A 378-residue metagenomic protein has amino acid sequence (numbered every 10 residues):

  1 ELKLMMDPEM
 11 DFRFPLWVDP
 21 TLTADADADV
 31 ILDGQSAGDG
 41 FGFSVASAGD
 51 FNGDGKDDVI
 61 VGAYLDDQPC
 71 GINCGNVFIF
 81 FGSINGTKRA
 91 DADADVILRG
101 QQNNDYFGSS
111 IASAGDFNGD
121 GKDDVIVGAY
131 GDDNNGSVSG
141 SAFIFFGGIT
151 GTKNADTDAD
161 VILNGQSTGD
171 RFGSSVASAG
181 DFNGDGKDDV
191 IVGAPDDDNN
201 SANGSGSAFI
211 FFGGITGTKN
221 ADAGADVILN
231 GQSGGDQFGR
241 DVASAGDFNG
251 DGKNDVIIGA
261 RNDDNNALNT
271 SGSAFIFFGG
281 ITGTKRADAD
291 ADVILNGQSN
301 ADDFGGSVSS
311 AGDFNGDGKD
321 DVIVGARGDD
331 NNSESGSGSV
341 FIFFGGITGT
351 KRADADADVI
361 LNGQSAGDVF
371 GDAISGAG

Functional and structural regions predicted by a protein language model:
E1-L22: Residues that cap or anchor secondary-structure elements
L16-G378: Conserved beta-strand/short-helix segments that make up beta-rich extracellular adhesion/recognition modules
